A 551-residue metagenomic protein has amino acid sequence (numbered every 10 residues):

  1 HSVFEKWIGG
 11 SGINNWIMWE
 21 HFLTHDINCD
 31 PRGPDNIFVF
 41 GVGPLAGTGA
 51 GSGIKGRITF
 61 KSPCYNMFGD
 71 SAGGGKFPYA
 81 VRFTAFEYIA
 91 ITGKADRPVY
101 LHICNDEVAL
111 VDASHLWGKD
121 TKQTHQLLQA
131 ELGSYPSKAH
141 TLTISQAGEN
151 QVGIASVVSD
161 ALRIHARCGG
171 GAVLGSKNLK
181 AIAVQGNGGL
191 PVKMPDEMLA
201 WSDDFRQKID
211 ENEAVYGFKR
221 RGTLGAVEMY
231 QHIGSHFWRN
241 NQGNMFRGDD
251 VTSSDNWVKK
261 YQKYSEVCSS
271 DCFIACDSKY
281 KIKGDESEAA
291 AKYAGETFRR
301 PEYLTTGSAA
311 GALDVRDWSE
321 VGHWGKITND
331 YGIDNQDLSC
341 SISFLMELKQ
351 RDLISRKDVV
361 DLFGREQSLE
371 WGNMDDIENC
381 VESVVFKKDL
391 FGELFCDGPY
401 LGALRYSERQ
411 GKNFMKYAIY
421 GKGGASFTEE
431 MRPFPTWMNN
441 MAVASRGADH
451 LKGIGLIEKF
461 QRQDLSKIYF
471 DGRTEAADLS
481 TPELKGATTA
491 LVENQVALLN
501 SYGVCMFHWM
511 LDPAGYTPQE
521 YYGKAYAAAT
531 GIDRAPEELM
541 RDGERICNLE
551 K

Functional and structural regions predicted by a protein language model:
H1-R167, G171, S176-V192, D196-Y216 (+1 more regions): Protein-protein interaction/assembly regions in multi-subunit complexes
K55, Q129-L132, P136-C168, L174-K551: Extended C-terminal regions of large enzymes
